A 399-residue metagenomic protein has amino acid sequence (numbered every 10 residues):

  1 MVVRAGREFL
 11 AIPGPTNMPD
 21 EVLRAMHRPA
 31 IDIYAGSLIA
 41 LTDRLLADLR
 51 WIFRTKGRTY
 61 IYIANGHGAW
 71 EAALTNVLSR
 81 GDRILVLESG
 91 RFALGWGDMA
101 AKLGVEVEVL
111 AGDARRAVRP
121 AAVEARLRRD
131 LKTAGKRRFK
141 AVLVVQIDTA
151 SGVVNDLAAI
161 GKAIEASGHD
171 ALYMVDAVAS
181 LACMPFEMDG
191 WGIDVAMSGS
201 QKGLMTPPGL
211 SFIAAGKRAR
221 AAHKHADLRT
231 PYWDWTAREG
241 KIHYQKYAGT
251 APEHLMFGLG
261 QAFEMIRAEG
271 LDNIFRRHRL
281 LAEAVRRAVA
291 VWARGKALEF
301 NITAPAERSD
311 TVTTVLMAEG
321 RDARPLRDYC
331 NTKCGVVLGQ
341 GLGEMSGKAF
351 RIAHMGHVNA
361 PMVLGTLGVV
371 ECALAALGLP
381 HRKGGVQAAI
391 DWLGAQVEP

Functional and structural regions predicted by a protein language model:
V2-A5, E344, K348-P399: PLP-dependent enzyme catalytic core of the Aspartate aminotransferase-like
R7-I63, H67: A glycine-/small-polar-enriched, mobile loop at the entrance of the PLP active site in fold-type I
N17-M18, Q201-A288, P399: Active-site C-terminal subdomain of aminotransferase-like
R44-I52, E264-N301, Y329: Conserved PLP-dependent catalytic core of the aminotransferase class-I/II
K56-L85, S89-D98: Conserved beta-loop-alpha segment that forms the PLP phosphate-binding cup at the N-terminus of a helix
V118-A182, V195: Active-site phosphate-binding strand-loop segment of PLP-dependent enzymes
D189-Q201: Conserved active-site segment immediately N-terminal to the catalytic lysine that forms the internal aldimine
E299-K333: Conserved PLP-binding catalytic core of the aspartate aminotransferase-like
